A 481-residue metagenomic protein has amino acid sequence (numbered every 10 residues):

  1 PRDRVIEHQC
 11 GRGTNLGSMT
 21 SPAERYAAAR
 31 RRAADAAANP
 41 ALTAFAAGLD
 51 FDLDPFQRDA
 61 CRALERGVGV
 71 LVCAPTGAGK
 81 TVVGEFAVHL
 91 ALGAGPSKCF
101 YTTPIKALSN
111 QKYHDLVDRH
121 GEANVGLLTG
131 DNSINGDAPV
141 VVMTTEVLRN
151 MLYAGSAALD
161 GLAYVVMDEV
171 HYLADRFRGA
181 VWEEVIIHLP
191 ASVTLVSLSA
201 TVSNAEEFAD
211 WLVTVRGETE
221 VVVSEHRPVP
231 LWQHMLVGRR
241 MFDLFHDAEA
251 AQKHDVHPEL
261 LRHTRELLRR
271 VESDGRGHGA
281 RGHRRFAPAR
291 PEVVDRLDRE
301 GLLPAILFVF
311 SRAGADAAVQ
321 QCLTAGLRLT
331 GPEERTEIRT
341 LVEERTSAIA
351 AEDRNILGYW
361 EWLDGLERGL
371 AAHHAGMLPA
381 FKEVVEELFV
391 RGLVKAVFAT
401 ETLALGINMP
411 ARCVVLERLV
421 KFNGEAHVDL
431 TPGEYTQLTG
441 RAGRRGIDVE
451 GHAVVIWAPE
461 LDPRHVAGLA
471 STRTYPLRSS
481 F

Functional and structural regions predicted by a protein language model:
E7-R62, R66-G69, P332-E367: Helicase-associated low-complexity/disordered flanking segments
E65-R66, T81-G95, E183, I187-H188: Walker A/P-loop NTP-binding motif
P96-M143, V147-N150: Conserved nucleic-acid-binding Ia/Ib motif block in the N-terminal RecA-like helicase ATPase lobe
F100, N110, V117-G126, F308 (+2 more regions): Conserved C-terminal RecA-like helicase domain
D137-Y153, R368-P379, L388-N408: Conserved two-lobed SF2 helicase motor
G155-V196: SF2 helicase catalytic motif II
I187, T194, T201-Q321: Conserved interdomain linker/interface between the two RecA-like ATPase lobes of SF2 helicase motors
C413, V420-F422, V428-L469: Conserved segment of the helicase C-terminal RecA-like domain
